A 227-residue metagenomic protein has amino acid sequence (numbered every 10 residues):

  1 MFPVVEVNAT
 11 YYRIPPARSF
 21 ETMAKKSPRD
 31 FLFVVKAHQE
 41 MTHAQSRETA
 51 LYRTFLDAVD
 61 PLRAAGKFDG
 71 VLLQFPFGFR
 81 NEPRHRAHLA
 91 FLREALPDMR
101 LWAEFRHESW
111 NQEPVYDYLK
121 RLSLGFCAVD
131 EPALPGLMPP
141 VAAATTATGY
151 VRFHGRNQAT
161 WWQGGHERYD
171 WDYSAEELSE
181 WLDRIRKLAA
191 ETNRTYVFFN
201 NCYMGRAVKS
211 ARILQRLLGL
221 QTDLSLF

Functional and structural regions predicted by a protein language model:
M1-F227: Residues lining hydrophobic/aromatic ligand-binding pockets adjacent to catalytic sites
